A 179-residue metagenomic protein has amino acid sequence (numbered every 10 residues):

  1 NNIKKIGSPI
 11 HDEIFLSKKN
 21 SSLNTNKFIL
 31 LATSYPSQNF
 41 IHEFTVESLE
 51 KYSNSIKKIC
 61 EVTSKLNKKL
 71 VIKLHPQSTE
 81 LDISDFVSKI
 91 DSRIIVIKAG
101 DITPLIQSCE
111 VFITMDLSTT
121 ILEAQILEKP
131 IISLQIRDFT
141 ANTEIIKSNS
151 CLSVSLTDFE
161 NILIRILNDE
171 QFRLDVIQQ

Functional and structural regions predicted by a protein language model:
N1, N26, N67, S108-C109: Short, well-ordered alpha-helix to beta-strand connector turns
N1-E13: Active-site-proximal region of nucleotide-activated glycan assembly enzymes, centered on histidine/acidic-rich loops
N2-K5, S84-K89, T119-Q179: Catalytic binding pocket for nucleotide-activated donors in carbohydrate/polymer assembly enzymes
K4-I6, L30, V71, I95 (+3 more regions): Hydrophobic/aromatic beta-strand patches that form the interior of the parallel beta-sheet core in alpha/beta enzyme
I10-I14, I102-Q107, L156-I162: A short acidic, often aromatic-flanked loop/helix-cap motif at beta-alpha or helix-coil junctions that lines enzyme
H11-F86: Conserved catalytic-core segment of nucleotide-activated headgroup transferases in glycan assembly
L16-F28, C109-D116, I166-E170: Short, surface-exposed amphipathic charged segments that create phosphate/polyanion-binding patches used for binding
K73-I121, I126-L127, R137: Donor nucleotide-activated moiety binding/catalytic core segment of transferases that use nucleotide-activated donors
